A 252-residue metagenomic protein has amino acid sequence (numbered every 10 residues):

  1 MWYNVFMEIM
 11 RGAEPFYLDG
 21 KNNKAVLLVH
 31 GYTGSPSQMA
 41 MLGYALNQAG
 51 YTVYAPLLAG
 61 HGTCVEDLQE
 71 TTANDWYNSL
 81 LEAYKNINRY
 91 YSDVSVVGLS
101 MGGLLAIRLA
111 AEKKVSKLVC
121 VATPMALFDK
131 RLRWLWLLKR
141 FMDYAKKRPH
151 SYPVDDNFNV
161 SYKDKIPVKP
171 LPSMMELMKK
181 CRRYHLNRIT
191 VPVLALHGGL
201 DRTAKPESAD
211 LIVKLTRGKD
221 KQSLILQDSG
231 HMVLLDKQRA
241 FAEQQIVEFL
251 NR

Functional and structural regions predicted by a protein language model:
L46-V65: Conserved alpha/beta-hydrolase
C64-Y90: Catalytic nucleophile-loop/oxyanion-hole region of alpha/beta-hydrolase and closely related hydrolase-like folds
G98-G102, A106: Gly/Ala-rich beta-loop-alpha elbow adjacent to hydrolase catalytic centers
V119-F128: Active-site nucleophile loop of the alpha/beta-hydrolase fold
I189, A195-H197, D201: Short beta-strand/loop motif that positions the catalytic acidic residue of the alpha/beta-hydrolase fold
R202-S208: Conserved alpha/beta-hydrolase "acid-adjacent" motif
D210, K214-M232: Catalytic histidine neighborhood in serine/cysteine hydrolases with alpha/beta-hydrolase-type architecture
D228-R252: Catalytic active-site module of serine/aspartate enzymes centered on a nucleophile-bearing elbow/loop
